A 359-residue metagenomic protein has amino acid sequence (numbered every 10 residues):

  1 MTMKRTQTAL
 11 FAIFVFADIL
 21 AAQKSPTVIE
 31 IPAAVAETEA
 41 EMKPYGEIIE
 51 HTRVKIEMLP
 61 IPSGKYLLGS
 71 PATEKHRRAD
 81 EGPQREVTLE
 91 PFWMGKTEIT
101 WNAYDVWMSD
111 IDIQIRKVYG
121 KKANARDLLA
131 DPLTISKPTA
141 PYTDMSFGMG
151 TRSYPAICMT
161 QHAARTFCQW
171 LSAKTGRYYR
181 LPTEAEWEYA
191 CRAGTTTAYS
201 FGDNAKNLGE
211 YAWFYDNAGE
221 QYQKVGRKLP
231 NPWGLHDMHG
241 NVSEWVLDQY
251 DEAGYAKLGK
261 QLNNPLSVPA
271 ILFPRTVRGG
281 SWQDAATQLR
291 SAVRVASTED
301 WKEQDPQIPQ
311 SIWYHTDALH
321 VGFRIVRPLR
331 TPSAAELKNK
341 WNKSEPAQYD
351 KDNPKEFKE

Functional and structural regions predicted by a protein language model:
M1-A9: Bacterial N-terminal signal peptides that target proteins for export
I13-A21: Hydrophobic h-region of N-terminal signal peptides that target proteins for export in Gram-negative bacteria
Q23-I29, L68-H76, T88-F201, L247-Y255 (+1 more regions): Active-site microenvironments of metalloenzymes and redox enzymes
K24-E47: Primarily auto-inhibitory N-terminal propeptides
H51-L68: Mature N-terminal segment immediately following signal peptide/propeptide cleavage in secreted/periplasmic
V54-K55, K228-N231: Short, small/polar residue-rich loop motifs at catalytic or cofactor-binding pockets
E74-V87, T195-T196, A218-Q221, H239-E359: Surface-exposed recognition segments
N204-G209: Short, surface-exposed glycine/acidic/tryptophan-bearing loops
